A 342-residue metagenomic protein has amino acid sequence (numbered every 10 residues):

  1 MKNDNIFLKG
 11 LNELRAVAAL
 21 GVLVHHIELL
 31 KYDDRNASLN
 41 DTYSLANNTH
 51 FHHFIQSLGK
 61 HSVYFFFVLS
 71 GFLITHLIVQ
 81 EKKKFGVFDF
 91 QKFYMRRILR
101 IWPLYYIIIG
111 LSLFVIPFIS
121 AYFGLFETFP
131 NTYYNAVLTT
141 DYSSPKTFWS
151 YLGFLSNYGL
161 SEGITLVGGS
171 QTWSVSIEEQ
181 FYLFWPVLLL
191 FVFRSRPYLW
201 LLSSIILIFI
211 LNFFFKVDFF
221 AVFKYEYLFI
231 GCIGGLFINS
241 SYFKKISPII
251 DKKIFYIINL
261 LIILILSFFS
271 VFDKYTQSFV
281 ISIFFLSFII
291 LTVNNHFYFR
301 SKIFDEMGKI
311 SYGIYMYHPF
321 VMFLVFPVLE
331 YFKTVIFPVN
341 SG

Functional and structural regions predicted by a protein language model:
M1-L11, V24-K60, H76-K92, G159-I164 (+2 more regions): Alpha-helical transmembrane segments in multi-pass integral membrane proteins
N5-K9, F85-Y106, L125-T140, F184: Membrane-interfacial loop-to-helix junctions in multi-pass inner-membrane proteins
L8, T75, I101, Y105-Y106 (+3 more regions): Hydrophobic alpha-helical segments with transmembrane-like composition
V17-H26, R100-F118, Y122, S311-F320: Hydrophobic alpha-helical membrane-insertion segments
A19-H25, R196-F213, Y256-L264: Small-polar-interrupted transmembrane alpha-helices in polytopic inner-membrane proteins
L20, Y106-F114, F118, L183-V187 (+6 more regions): Generic alpha-helical transmembrane segments of integral inner-membrane proteins, especially permease/transport modules
T42-F51, Y105, I109-I177, I281-S287: Membrane-interface helix-loop-helix regions
